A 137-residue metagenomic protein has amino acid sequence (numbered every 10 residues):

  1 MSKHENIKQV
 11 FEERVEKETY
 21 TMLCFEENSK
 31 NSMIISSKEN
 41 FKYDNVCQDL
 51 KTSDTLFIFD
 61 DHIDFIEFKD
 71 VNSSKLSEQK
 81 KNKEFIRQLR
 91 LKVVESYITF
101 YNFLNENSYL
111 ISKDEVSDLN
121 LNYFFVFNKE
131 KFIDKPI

Functional and structural regions predicted by a protein language model:
M1-L50: Basic, amphipathic N-terminal segments that precede the first structured/catalytic domain
N6, K51-T52, F59-D60, N120: Short, well-ordered loop/turn elements at secondary-structure boundaries
D49-T52, H62-F65, K75: Acidic (Asp/Glu-rich) sequence patches and key acidic residues that form negatively charged surfaces used
S53-T55, I111: Short, charged beta->alpha transition segments
T55-F57, H62-D70, S96: Conserved catalytic cores of phosphodiester-cleaving nucleases, focusing on short active-site segments
V71-E130: Catalytic cores of nucleic-acid endonucleases
